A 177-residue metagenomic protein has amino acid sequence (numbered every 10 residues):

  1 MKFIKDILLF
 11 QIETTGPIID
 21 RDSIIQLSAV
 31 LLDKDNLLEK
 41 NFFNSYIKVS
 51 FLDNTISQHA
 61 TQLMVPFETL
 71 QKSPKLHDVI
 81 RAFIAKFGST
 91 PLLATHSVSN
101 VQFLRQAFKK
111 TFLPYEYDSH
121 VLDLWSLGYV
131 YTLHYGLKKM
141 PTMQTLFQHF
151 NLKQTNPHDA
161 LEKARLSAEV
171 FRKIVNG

Functional and structural regions predicted by a protein language model:
K2-L8, E13-V101, Q148, H158: Conserved non-catalytic scaffold segment of RNase H-like nuclease domains
I12-T14, L124, A164: Generic detector of well-ordered alpha-helical packing
D22-I25, Q106-K110: Short, glycine/charged-enriched secondary-structure capping and boundary segments
P91-V98, F103-F108, P141-G177: Acidic, Mg2+-coordinating catalytic module of metal-dependent nucleases/exonucleases that use a two-metal-ion mechanism
F108-S119: A short alpha->loop->secondary-structure connector
Y115-Y117, L137-M140: Short conserved catalytic/interaction loops centered on acidic-Pro-aromatic/His motifs
V121-L137: Short alpha-helix plus adjacent loop in nuclease-associated cores
